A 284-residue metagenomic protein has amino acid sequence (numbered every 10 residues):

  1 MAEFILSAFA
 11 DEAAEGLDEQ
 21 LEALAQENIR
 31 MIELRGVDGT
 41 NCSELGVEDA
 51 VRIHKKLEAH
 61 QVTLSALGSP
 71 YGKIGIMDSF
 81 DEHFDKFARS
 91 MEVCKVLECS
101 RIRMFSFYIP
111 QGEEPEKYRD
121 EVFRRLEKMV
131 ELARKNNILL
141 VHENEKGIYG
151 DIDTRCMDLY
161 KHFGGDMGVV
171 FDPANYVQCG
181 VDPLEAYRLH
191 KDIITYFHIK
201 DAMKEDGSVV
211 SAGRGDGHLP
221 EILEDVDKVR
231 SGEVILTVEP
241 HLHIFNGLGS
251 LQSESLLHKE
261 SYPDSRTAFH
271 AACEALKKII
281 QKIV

Functional and structural regions predicted by a protein language model:
M1-S7, A14-R30, H54, I152-G168 (+1 more regions): Histidine-acidic metal/acid-base catalytic patches
F9-A13, R35-V37, S69-G72, F107-I109 (+4 more regions): Active-site beta-loop-alpha junctions enriched in small/polar residues
G16-E22, E58-A59, I76-G168, Q178 (+3 more regions): Active-site acidic/histidine proton-transfer and metal-coordination neighborhood in alpha/beta enzyme cores
E27, R35, V96-L97, D192: Structural motif
E33, A66-G68, R103, V141 (+2 more regions): Conserved beta-strand positions in the central sheet of alpha/beta enzyme cores
E33-E58, S106-E113, G207: Glycine-rich, proline-tolerant flexible connector loops at the mouths of alpha/beta enzymes
D38-N41, K73-M77, P110-P115, Q178-C179 (+2 more regions): A short acidic, helix-capping loop that chelates divalent metal ions and anchors anionic groups
E48-H60, R124-L132, E221-D225: Catalytic-core regions built around general acid/base machinery
